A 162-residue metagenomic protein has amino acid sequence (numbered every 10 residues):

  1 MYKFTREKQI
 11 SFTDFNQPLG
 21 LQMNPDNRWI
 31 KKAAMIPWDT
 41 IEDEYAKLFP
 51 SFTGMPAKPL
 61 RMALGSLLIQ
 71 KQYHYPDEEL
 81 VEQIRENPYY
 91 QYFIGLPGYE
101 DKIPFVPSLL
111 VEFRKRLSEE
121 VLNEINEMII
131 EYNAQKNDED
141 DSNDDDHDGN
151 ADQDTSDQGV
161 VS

Functional and structural regions predicted by a protein language model:
M1-I36, A151: Charged, often Cys/His-bearing segments associated with DNA-binding zinc-finger transcription factors
M23-G65: Basic, short loop/linker segments at the boundary and entry of helix-turn-helix/winged-helix-like folds
M62-H74: Alpha-helical support elements that line or immediately flank enzyme active sites and cofactor-binding pockets
Y73-V81: Alpha-helix boundary/capping segments in eukaryotic regulatory proteins
L80-Y92: DNA-recognition alpha helix
E82, F105-S162: Polybasic low-complexity intrinsically disordered regions
Y89-L109: Short, positively charged loop/turn segments that connect secondary-structure elements
